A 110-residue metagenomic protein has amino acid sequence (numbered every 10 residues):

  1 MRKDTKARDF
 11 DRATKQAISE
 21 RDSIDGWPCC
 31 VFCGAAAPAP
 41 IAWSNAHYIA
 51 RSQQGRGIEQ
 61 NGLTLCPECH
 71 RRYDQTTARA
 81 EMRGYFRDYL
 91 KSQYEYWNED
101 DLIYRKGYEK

Functional and structural regions predicted by a protein language model:
M1-C29, R56: Short, charged surface segments at domain edges that flank catalytic/cofactor-binding sites
R2, K6, A37, S52-T64 (+1 more regions): Polybasic, low-complexity binding patches
Q16-I18, A37-P38, A42: Intrinsically disordered, low-complexity regulatory regions of eukaryotic proteins
S23, A35-P38: Short polar/acidic secondary-structure junctions
C30-C33, C66: Short cysteine-rich clusters marking metal-coordination/redox-active sites
A42-W43, T64: Hydrophobic "anchor" residues on beta-strands that sit immediately upstream of conserved functional sites
S44-Y48: Histidine-centered catalytic micro-motifs used for acid/base chemistry in nuclease and nucleotide-processing active
